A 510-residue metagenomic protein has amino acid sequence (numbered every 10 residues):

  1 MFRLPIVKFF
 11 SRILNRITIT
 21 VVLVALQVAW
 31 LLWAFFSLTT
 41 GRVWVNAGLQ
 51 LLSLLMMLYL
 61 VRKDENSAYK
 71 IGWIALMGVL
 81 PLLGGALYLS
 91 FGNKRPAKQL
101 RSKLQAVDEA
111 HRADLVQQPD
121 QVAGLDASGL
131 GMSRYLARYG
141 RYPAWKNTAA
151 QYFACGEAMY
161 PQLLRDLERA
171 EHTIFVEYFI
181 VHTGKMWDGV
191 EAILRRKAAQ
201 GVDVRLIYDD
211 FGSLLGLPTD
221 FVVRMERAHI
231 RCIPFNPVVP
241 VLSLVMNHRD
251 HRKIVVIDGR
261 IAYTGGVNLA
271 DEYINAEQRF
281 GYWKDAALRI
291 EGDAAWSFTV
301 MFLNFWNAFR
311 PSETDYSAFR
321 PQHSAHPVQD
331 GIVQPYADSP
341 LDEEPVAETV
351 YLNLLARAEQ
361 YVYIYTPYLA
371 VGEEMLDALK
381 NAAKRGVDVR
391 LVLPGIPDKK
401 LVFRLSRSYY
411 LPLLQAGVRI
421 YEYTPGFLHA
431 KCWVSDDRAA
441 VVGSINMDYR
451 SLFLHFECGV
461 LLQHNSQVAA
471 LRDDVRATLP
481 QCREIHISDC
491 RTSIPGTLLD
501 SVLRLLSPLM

Functional and structural regions predicted by a protein language model:
M1-T349, N353, R357, P397 (+7 more regions): N-terminal localization/anchoring segments of enzymes in phospholipid and broader phosphate metabolism
F179, Y368, V402: Glycine- and other small-residue-rich loops at beta-strand/loop junctions that grip anionic moieties
V350-L354, E374-D388, L405-S408, L414: Exposed, interaction-prone extracellular/peripheral surfaces
A358, Y368-R390, P394, K399: Helical hairpin unit composed of two closely spaced alpha helices linked by a short loop
Y361: Phosphate-/nucleic-acid-contacting segments
I420-T424: Active-site donor-binding acidic/aromatic loop of nucleotide-activated sugar and phosphosugar transferases involved
K431: Catalytic-core elements of nucleic-acid end-processing and repair enzymes
